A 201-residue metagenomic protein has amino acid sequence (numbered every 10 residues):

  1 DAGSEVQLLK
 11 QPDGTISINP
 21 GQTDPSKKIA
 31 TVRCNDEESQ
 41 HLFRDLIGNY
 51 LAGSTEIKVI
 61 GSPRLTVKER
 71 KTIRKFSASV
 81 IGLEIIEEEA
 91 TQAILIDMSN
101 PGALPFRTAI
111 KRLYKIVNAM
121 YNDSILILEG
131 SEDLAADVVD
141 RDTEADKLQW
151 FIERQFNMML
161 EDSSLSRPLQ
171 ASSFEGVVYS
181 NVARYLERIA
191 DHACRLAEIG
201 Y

Functional and structural regions predicted by a protein language model:
D1-Y201: Cytosolic, long alpha-helical scaffolding segments
